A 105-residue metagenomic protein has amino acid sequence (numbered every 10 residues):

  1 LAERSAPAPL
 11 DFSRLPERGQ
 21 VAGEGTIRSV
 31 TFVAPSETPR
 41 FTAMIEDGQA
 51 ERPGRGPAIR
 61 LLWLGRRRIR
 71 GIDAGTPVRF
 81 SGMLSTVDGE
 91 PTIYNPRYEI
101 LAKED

Functional and structural regions predicted by a protein language model:
L1-A22: Short boundary/loop segments of OB/S1/cold-shock single-stranded nucleic-acid-binding domains
P16, G65-S81: Short nucleic-acid-contacting surface segments enriched for D/E, G, S/T with interspersed K/R
R18-P39, G82: Structural detector for short beta-strands of small beta-barrel domains
A22, R40-T42, A58, G75-R79: Broad gene-expression machinery/nucleic-acid interaction feature
E24-T26, M44-E46, L62, S81-M83: Residue-level recognition of well-ordered beta-strand positions that form the cores of beta-sheet-rich folds across
V30-L61: OB-fold (S1/OB) nucleic-acid-binding surfaces
D47, W63-G65, T76, L84 (+1 more regions): A short beta-strand motif that forms part of the nucleic acid-binding face of small beta-barrel RNA-binding folds
M83-D105: OB-fold/S1-family single-stranded nucleic acid-binding modules
